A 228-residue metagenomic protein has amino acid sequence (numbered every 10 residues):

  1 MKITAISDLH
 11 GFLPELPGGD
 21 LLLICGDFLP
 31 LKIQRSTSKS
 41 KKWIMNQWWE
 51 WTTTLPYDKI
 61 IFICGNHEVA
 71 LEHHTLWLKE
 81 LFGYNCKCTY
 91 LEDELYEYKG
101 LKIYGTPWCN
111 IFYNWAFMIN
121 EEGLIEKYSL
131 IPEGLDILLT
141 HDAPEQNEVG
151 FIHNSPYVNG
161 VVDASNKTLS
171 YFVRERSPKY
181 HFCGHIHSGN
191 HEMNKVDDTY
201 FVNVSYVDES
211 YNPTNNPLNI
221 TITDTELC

Functional and structural regions predicted by a protein language model:
M1-T4, L95-G105, E133, I137 (+1 more regions): Beta-strand-turn-beta hairpins that frame and shape the catalytic cleft of phosphate-ester-processing enzymes
A5-S7, L22-D27, K59-N66, Y90-E92 (+4 more regions): Active-site neighborhood of phospho(di)ester-bond hydrolases with catalytic His/Asp-centered motifs
I6-Y98: Core catalytic region of metal-dependent phosphoesterases/phosphodiesterases, especially metallo-beta-lactamase-like
L13, L31-K32, A70-H73, Y98-K99 (+4 more regions): Short catalytic/ligand-binding loop motif for oxyanion handling, primarily in non-cytosolic enzymes, centered on
L13, W49, Y128-S129, S170: Short hydrophobic/charged patches on amphipathic alpha-helices used for structural packing and interfaces
L29, I33-M45, F112, G134-S177: Active-site-proximal segments of metal-dependent phosphoesterases and phosphodiesterases across multiple
Y96-K99, T168-R176, Y180, H187-C228: Binuclear metal-dependent phosphoesterase catalytic core
L101-I137, V158-K167: Binuclear metal-dependent hydrolase catalytic cores centered on His/Asp/Glu-rich metal-binding motifs
